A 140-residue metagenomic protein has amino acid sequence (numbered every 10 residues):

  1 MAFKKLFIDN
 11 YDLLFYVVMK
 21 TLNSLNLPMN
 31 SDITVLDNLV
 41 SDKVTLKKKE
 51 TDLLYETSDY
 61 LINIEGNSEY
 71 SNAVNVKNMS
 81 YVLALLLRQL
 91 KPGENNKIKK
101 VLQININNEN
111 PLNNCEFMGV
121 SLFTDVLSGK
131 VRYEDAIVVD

Functional and structural regions predicted by a protein language model:
M1-D140: Elongated, amphipathic alpha-helical interaction scaffolds
